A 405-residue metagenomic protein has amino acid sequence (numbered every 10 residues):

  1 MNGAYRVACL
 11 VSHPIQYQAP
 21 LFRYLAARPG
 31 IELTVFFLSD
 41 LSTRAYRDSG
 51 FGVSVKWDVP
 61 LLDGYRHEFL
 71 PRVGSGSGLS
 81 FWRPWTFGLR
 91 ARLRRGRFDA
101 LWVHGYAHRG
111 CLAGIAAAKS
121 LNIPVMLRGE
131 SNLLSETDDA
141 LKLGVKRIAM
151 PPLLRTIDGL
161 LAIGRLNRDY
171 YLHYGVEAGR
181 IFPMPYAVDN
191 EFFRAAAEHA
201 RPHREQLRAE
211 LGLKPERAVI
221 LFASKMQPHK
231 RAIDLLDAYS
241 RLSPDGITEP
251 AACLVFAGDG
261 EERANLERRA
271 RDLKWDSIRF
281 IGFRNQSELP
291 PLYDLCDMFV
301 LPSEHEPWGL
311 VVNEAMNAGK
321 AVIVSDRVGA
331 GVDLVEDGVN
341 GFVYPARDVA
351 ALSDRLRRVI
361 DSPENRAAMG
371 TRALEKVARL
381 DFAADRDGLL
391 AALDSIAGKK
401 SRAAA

Functional and structural regions predicted by a protein language model:
P124-M126, L133-T156, L161, H199 (+1 more regions): Nucleotide-sugar donor phosphate/pyrophosphate-binding loop at the beta->alpha transition of glycosyltransferases
P202, K214-K230, L236-Y239, V255: Conserved donor-binding/catalytic core segment of Leloir-type glycosyltransferases
N265-R284: Nucleotide-activated donor-binding/catalytic signature segment of Leloir-type glycosyltransferases, i.e., the conserved
F283-R284, P291-C296: Short alpha-helical donor nucleotide-sugar binding micro-motif in glycosyltransferases
E304: Aromatic "clamp/platform" in nucleotide-sugar-dependent glycosyltransferases that forms part of the donor/acceptor
A321-S325, V335: Short hydrophobic beta-strand element within catalytic cores of glycosyltransferases and related nucleotide-activated
E336-G338, F342-V349, R358-E364: Conserved acidic donor-binding segment of nucleotide-sugar-dependent glycosyltransferases
R358, N365-R379: A short, well-ordered alpha-helix in the C-terminal region of glycosyltransferases
